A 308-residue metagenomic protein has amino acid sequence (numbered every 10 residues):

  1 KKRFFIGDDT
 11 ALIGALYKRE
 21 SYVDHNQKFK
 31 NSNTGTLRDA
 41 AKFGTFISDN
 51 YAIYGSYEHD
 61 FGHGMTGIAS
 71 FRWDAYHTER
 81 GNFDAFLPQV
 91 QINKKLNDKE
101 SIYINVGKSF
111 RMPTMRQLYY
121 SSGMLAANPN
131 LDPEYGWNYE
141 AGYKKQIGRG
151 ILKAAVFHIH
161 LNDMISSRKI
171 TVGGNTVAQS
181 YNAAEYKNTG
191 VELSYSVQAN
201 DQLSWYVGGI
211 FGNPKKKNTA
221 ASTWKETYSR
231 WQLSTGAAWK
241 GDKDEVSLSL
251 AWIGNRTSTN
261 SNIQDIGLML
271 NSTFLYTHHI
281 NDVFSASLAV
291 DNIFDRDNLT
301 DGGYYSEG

Functional and structural regions predicted by a protein language model:
K1-N82, K95, G150-V156, Q198 (+1 more regions): Face-selective signature of the C-terminal outer-membrane beta-barrel domain
K2-F4, I53-H59, V90-K94, A141-K145 (+4 more regions): Residues on the lipid-exposed face of transmembrane beta-strands in outer-membrane beta-barrel proteins
F5, N33-G35, D39-D49, T78-A85 (+5 more regions): Replace "Gram-negative outer membrane beta-barrel proteins" with "bacterial and organellar outer membrane beta-barrel
A11-A15, G67-A69, I102-I104, L152-A154 (+5 more regions): Transmembrane beta-strands of outer-membrane beta-barrel proteins
Y17-V23, Y51, F71-H77, V106-M112 (+8 more regions): Transmembrane beta-strands of outer-membrane beta-barrel pores
F46, G81, K95, S101 (+4 more regions): Outer-membrane beta-barrel signature, preferentially recognizing the C-terminal barrel domain of Gram-negative
D60-G64, H158-H160, Y181-N260: Gram-negative outer-membrane beta-barrel transporters
N162, W205, Y276-G308: C-terminal beta-signal and adjacent terminal beta-strands/loops of Gram-negative outer-membrane beta-barrel proteins
